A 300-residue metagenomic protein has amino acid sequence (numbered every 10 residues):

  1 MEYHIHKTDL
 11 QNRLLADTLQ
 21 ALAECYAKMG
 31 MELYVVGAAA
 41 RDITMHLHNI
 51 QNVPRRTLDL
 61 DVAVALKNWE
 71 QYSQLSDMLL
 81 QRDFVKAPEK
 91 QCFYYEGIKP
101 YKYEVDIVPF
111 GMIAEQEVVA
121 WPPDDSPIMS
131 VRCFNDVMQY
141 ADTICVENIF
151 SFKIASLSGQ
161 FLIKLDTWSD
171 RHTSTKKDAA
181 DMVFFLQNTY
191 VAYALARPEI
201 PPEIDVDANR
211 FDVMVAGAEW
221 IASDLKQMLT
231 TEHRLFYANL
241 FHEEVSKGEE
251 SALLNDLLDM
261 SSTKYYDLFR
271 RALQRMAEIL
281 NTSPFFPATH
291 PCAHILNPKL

Functional and structural regions predicted by a protein language model:
M1-L300: Compositionally biased terminal segments of proteins
